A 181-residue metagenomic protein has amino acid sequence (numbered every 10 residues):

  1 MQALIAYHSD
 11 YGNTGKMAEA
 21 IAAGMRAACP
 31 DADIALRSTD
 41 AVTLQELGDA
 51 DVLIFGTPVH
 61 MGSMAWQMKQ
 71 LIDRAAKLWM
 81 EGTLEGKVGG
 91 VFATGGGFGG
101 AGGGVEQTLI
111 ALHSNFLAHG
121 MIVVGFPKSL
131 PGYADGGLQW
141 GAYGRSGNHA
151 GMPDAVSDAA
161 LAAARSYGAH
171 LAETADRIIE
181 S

Functional and structural regions predicted by a protein language model:
M1-L84, S146-S181: N-terminal beta1-alpha1-beta2 submodule of the flavodoxin-like/Rossmannoid cofactor-binding fold
G24, G103-G104, V124, G141-A142 (+1 more regions): Glycine-centered flexibility motif
D40-A134: Helix-loop-strand module that forms the ligand-binding subsite of alpha/beta enzymes
E106-I110, Q139, D154-L161: Glycine-rich, flexible loop segments associated with nucleotide phosphate handling
S129-H149: Flexible glycine-/small-residue-enriched beta->alpha junction loops that bind anionic phosphate/pyrophosphate groups
